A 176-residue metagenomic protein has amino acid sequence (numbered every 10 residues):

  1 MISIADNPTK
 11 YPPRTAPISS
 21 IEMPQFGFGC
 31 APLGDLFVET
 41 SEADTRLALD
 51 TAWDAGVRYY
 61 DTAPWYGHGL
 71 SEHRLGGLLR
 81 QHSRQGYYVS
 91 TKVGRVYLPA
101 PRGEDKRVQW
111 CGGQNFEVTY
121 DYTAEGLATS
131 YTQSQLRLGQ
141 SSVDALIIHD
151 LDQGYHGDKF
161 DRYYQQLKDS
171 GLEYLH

Functional and structural regions predicted by a protein language model:
M1-R102, K106-Q109: N-terminal binding-site loop/beta-alpha segment at the start of enzyme catalytic domains that lines or forms
W110-H176: Glycine/proline-rich, positively charged, aromatic-decorated active-site loop/lid region on the catalytic face
